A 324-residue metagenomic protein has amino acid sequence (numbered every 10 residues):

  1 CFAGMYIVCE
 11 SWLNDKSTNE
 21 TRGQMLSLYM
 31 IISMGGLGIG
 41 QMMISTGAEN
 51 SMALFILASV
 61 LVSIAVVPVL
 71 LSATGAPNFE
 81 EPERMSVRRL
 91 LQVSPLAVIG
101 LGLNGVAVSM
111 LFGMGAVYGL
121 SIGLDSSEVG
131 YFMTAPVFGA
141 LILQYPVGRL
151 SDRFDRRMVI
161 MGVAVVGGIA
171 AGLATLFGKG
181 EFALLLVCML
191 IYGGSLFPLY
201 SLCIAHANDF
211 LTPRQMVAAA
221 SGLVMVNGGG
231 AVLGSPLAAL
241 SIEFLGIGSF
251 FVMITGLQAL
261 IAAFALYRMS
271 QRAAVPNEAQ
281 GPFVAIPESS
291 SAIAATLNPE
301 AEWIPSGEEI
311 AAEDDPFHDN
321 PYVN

Functional and structural regions predicted by a protein language model:
G4-S17, F197-T212: Intracellular juxtamembrane helix-capping segments at the cytosolic ends of symmetry-related transmembrane helices
N19-Y29, S126, L211-L223: Loop-to-transmembrane helix entry/capping segments in MFS-fold secondary transporters and related SLC/MFSD carriers
I44-S45, S59-F79, I261-M269: C-terminal membrane-cytosol helix-exit motif in multi-pass small-molecule transporters
S45-L61, L240-Q258: A membrane-interface helix-boundary motif in multi-pass transporters
A48, L143-D155, I242-E243: Helix-to-loop junctions at the C-terminal end of transmembrane segments in multipass secondary transporters
S59, M158-L173, V252-T255: Structural signature of the two symmetry-related core transmembrane helices
P77-V87, R268-N324: Intrinsic disorder in cytosolic terminal tails and internal cytosolic loops of multi-pass membrane transporters
L90-L111, L190, G194: Pair of pore-lining "gating" transmembrane helices in MFS-fold secondary transporters
